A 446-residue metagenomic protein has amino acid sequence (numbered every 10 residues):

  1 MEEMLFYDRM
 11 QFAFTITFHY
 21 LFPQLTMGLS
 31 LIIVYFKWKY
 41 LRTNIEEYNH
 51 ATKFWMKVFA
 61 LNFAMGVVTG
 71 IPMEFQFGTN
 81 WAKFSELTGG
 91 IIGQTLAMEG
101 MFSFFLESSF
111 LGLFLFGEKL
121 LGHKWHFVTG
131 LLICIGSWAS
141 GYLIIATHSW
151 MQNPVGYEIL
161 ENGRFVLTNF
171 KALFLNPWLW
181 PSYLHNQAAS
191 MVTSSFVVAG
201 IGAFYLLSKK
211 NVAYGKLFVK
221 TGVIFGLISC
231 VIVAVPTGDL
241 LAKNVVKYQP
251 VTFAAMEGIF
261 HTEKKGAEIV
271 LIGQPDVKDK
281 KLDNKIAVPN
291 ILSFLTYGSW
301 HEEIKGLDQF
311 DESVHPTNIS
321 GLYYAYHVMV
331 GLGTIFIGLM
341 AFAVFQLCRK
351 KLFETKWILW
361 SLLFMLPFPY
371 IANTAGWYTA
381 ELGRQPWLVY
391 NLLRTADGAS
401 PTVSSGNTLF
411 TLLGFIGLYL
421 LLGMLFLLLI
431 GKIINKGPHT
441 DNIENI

Functional and structural regions predicted by a protein language model:
M1-I446: Polytopic transmembrane helical bundles with strong interfacial aromatic enrichment
